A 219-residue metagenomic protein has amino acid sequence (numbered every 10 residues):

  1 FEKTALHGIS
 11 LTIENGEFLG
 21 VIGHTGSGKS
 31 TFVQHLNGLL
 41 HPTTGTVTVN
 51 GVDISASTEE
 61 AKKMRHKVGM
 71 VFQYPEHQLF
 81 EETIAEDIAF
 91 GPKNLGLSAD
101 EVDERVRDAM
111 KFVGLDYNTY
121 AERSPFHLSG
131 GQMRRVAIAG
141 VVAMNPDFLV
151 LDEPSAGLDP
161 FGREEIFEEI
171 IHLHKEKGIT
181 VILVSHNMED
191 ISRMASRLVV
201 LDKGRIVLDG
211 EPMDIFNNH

Functional and structural regions predicted by a protein language model:
I22-H24: The feature captures the beta-strand-to-loop junction immediately N-terminal to the Walker
N37: Helix-to-loop junction immediately C-terminal to a conserved catalytic motif
G45-A56, M64: Conserved ABC transporter NBD signature motif
S124-L128, Q132: Conserved ABC ATPase signature
L149-D152: Catalytic Walker B motif of ABC-type/P-loop ATPase nucleotide-binding domains
I191-R193: A short, surface-exposed alpha-helical micro-motif characterized by mixed small hydrophobic and charged/polar residues
